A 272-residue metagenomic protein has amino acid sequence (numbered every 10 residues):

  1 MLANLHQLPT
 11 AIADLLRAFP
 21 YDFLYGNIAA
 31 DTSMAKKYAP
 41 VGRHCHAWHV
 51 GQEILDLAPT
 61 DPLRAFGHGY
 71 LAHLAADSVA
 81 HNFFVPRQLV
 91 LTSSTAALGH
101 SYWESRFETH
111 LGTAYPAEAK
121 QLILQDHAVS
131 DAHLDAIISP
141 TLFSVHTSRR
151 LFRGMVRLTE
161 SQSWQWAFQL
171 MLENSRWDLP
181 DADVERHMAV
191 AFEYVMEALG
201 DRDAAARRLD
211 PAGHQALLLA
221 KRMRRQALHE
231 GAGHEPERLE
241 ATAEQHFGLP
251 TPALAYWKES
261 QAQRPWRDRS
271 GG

Functional and structural regions predicted by a protein language model:
M1-F66, D77-G272: N-terminal leader/auxiliary helical segments
G69-Y70: Alpha-helical transmembrane segments of multi-pass membrane proteins, especially transporters and channels
